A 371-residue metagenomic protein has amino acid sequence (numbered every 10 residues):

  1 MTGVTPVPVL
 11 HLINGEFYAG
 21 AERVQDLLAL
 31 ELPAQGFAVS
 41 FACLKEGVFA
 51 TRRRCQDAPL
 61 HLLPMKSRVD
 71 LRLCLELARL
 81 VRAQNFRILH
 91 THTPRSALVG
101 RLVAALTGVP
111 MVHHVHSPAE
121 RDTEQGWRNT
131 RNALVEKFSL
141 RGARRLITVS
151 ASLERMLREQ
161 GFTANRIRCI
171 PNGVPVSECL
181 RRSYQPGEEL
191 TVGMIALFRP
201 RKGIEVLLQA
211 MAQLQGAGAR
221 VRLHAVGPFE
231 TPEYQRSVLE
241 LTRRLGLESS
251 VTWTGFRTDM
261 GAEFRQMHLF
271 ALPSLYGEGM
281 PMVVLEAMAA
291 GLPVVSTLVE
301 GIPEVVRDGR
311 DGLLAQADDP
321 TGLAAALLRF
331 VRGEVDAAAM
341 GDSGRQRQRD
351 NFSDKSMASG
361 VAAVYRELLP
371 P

Functional and structural regions predicted by a protein language model:
A19-L30, M194-Q213, E233-S237, L313 (+2 more regions): A conserved mid-protein helix/loop that constitutes part of the nucleotide-sugar donor-binding site
A42-C43, V284, P293-S296, V306: Short hydrophobic beta-strand element within catalytic cores of glycosyltransferases and related nucleotide-activated
L71-L75, P110-V112, E120-G142: Nucleotide-sugar donor phosphate/pyrophosphate-binding loop at the beta->alpha transition of glycosyltransferases
T91-V99, V115: Short His-centered aromatic/hydrophobic patch
S152, G173: Carbohydrate-associated surface elements
T231-Q235, E248-R257, E263, L313-L314: Active-site donor-binding acidic/aromatic loop of nucleotide-activated sugar and phosphosugar transferases involved
R265-G279, L292: Acidic donor-binding loop of glycosyltransferase active sites
D308-G309, L313-P320, R329-V335: Conserved acidic donor-binding segment of nucleotide-sugar-dependent glycosyltransferases
